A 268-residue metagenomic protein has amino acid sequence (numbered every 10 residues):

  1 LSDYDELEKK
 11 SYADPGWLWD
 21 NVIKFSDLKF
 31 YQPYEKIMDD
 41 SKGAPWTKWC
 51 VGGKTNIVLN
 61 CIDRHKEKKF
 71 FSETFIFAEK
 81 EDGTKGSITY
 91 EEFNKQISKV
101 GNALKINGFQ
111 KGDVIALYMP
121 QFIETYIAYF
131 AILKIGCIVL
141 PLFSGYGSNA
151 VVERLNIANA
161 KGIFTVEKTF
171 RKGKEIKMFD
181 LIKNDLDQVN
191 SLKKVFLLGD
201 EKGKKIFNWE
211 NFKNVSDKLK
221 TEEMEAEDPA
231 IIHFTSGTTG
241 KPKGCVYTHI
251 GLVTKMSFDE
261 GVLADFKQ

Functional and structural regions predicted by a protein language model:
L1-I88, E92-K95, K99-N102, D180-S191 (+1 more regions): N-lobe entry segment of adenylate-forming
L7-K9, V58, S72, I76-F130 (+4 more regions): Conserved AMP-binding/adenylate-forming core of the ANL superfamily
S72-T74, L197, K213-F234, K241 (+1 more regions): Conserved pre-ATP/AMP-binding loop-to-beta segment of ANL
D82-G83, T165-A226: ANL superfamily adenylate-forming
G86-E91, A230-M256: Conserved AMP-binding A3 loop
I115, I132, P229, T235-T238 (+1 more regions): Conserved S/T- and glycine-rich ATP-binding loop of Class I adenylate-forming
G136: Structured binding elements
Y146-Q188, K255-Q268: Conserved ATP-dependent adenylate/AMP-binding module captured primarily in the ANL superfamily
